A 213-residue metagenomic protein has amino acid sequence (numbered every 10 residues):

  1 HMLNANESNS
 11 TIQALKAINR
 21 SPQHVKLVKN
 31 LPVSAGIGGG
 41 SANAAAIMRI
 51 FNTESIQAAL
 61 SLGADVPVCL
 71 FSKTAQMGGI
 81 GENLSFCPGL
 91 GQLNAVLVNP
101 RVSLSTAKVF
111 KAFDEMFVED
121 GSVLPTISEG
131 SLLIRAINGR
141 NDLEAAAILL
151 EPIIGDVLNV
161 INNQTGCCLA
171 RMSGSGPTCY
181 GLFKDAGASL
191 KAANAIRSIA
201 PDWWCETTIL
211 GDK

Functional and structural regions predicted by a protein language model:
H1-A35, G89-G91, N99-P100: ATP-binding N-lobe of GHMP and related small-molecule kinases
A17-Q23, F51-Q57, S72-K73, G166 (+2 more regions): Short glycine/proline-enriched coil/turn segments at helix->beta-strand junctions
Q23-L27, A170, C205: Generic structural signal for residues in well-ordered beta-strands
K29-V33, S61-V66, K73-Q76: Acidic, glycine-rich active-site loops and adjacent beta-strand->loop/helix elements that engage anionic groups
A35-L62, V68: DPxDG-like acidic metal-binding loop motif
F71-S72, Q76-L169, K184-L190, N194-D202 (+1 more regions): Conserved, helical-rich catalytic subdomain that frames metal- and/or nucleotide-binding sites in enzyme alpha/beta
P177-C179: Conserved glycine-rich beta-strand-loop-beta hairpin in the small C-terminal domain of fold type I
